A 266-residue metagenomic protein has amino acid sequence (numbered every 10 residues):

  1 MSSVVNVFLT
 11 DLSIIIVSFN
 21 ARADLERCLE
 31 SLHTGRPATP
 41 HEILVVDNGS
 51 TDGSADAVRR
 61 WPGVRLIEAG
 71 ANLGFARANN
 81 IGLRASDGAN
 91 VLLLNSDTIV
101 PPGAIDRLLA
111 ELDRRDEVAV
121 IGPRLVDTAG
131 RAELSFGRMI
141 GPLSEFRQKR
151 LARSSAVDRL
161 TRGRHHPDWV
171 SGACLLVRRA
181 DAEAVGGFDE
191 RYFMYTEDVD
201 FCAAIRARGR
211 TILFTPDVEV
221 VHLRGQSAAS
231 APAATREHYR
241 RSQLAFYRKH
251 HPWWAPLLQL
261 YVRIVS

Functional and structural regions predicted by a protein language model:
E30-P40: Short, acidic, metal-binding catalytic loop of nucleotide-sugar glycosyltransferases
S31, D47-A55, A71: A conserved acidic beta->alpha catalytic loop
E68-S86: Glycine-rich, basic loop-to-helix element that forms the pyrophosphate-binding segment of sugar-nucleotide handling
V91: Short aromatic/hydrophobic "clamp" motif used to bind/position activated sugar donors
P101-L134: Conserved donor NDP-sugar-binding/catalytic core segment of glycosyltransferases
I140-D168: Short, flexible, basic/aromatic active-site loop/helix in glycosyltransferases
D168-E219: A short, conserved alpha-helix in the catalytic core of glycosyltransferases
A203-S266: Active-site-adjacent helix/loop segment of glycosyltransferases that harbors family-specific signature motifs
